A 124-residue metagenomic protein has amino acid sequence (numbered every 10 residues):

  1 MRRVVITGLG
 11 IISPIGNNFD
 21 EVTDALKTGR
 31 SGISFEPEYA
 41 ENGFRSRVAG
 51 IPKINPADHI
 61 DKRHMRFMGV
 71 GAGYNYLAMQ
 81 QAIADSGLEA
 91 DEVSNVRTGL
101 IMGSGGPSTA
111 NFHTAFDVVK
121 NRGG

Functional and structural regions predicted by a protein language model:
M1-G124: Conserved "HGTGT" condensation-loop signature of ketosynthase/thiolase-family condensing enzymes that catalyze
